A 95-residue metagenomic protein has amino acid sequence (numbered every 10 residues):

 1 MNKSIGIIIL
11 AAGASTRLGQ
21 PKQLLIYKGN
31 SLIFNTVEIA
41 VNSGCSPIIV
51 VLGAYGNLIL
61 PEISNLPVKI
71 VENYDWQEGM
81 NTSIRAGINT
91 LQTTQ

Functional and structural regions predicted by a protein language model:
M1-K3, T94-Q95: Generic C-terminal helix-cap and adjacent flexible tail
K3-L52: N-terminal glycine-rich phosphate-binding loop and ensuing alpha1 helix
I33-Q95: Conserved N-terminal catalytic core of the sugar/cofactor nucleotidyltransferase
